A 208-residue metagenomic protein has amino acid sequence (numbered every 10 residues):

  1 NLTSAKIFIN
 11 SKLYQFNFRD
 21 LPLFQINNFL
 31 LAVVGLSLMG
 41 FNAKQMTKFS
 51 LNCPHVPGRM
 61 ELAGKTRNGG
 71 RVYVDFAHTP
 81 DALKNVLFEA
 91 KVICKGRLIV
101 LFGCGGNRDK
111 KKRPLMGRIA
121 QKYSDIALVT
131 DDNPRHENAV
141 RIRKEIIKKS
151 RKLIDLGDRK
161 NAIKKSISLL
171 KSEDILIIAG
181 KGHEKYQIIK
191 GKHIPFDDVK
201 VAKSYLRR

Functional and structural regions predicted by a protein language model:
N1-Q15: Acidic-glycine-rich active-site phosphate/pyrophosphate-binding loop
Q15, R19-P22, L31-R208: ATP-dependent carboxylate-amine ligase
N28: Acidic, glycine-rich loop-and-beta core segments that form the ion-binding/anion-interacting portion of active sites
